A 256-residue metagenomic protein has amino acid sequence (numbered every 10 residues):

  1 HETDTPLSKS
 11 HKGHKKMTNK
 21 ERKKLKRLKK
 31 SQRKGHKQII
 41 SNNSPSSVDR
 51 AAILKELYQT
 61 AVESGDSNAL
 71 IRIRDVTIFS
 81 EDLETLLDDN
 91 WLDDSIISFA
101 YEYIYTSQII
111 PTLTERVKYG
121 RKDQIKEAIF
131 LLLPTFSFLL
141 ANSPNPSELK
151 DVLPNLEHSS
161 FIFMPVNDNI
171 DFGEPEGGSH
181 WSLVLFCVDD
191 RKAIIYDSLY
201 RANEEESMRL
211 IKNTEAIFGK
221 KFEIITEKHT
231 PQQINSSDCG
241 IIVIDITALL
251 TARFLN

Functional and structural regions predicted by a protein language model:
H1-S182, F186-K192: Cysteine protease catalytic domains with a Cys-His-Asp triad
S143-N256: Cysteine protease-like catalytic core of ubiquitin/ubiquitin-like
